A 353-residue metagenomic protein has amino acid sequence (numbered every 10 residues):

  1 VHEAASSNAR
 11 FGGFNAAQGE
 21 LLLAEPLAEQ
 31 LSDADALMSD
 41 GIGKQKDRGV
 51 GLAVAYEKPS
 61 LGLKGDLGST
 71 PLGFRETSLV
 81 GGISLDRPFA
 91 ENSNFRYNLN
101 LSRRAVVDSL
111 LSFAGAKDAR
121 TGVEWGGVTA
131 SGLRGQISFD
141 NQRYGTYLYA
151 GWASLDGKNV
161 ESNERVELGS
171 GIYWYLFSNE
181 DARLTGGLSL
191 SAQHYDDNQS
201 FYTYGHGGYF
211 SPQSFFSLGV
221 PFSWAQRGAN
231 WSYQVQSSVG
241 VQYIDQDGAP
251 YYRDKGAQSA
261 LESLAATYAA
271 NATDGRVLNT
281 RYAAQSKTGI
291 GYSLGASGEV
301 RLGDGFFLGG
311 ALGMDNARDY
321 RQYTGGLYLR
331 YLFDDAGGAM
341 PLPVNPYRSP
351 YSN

Functional and structural regions predicted by a protein language model:
V1-N353: Gram-negative and organellar
